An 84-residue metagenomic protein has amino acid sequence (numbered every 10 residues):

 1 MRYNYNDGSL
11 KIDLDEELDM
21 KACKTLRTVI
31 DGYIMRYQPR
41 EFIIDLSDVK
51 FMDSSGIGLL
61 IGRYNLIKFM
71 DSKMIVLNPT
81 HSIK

Functional and structural regions predicted by a protein language model:
M1-T28: STAS-typified acidic loop motif
M20-K84: Amphipathic alpha-helical interaction surfaces in cytosolic regulatory modules
